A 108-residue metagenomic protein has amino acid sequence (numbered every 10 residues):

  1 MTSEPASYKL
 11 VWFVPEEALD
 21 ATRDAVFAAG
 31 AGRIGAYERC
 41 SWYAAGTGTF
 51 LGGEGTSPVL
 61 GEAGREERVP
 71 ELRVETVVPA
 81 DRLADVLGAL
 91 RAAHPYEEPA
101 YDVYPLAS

Functional and structural regions predicted by a protein language model:
M1-S108: Hydrophobic structural segments
